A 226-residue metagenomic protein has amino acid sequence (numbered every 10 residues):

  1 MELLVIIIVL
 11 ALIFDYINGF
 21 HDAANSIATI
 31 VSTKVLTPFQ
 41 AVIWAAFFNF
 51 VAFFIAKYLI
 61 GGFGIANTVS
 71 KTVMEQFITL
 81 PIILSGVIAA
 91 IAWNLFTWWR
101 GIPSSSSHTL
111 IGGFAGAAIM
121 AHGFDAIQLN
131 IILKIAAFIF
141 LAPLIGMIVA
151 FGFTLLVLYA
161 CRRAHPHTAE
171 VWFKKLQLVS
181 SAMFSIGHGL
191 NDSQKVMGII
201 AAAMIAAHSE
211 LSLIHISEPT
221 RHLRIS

Functional and structural regions predicted by a protein language model:
M1-I17, L84-A92, K175-V179: Membrane-embedded alpha-helical segments that form the functional core of polytopic membrane enzymes, especially those
M1-I6, Y58, G62-I83, A160-V171 (+2 more regions): Helix-loop-helix hairpins and the membrane-proximal interhelical loops of multi-pass alpha-helical transport proteins
V5, V42-I43, I83-I88, L110-I111 (+4 more regions): Hydrophobic alpha-helical transmembrane segments
L12-A23, N49-Y58, G62-F63, G86 (+6 more regions): Transmembrane alpha-helical segments of multi-pass membrane transport proteins and ion-pumping complexes
V35-A46: Membrane-interface alpha-helices at helix entry/exit sites of multi-pass transporters
P103, A126-N191: Glycine-rich, mobile lid/loop segments that gate access to catalytic sites or pores
S104-G112: Cytoplasmic-side transmembrane-helix entry/capping segments in multi-pass membrane proteins
I214-S226: Single conserved hydrophobic/aromatic residue that forms the stacking wall/gate of nucleotide- or nucleobase-binding
